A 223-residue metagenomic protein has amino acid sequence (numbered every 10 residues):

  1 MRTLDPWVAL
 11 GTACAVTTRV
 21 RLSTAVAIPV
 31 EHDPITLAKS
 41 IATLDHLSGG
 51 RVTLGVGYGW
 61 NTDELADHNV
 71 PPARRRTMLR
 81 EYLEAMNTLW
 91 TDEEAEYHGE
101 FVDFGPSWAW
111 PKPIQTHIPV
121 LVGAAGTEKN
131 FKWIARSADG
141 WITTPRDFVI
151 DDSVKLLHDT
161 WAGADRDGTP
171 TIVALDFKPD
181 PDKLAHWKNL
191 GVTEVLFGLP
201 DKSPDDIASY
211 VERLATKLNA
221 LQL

Functional and structural regions predicted by a protein language model:
M1-L223: Active-site-adjacent structural elements that line small-molecule/cofactor binding pockets in enzymes
